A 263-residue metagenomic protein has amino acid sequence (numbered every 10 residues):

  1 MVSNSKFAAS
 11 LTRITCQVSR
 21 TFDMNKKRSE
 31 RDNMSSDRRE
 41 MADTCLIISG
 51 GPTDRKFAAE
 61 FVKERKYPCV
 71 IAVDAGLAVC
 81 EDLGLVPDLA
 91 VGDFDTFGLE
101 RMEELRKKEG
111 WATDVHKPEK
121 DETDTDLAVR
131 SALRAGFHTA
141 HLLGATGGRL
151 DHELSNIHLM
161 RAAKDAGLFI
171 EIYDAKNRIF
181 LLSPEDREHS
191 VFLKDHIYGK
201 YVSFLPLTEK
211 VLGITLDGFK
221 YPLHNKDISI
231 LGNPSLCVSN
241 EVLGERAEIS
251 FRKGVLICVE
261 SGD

Functional and structural regions predicted by a protein language model:
S3-K6, S10-R20: Low-acidity, Ser/Thr- and Arg-rich intrinsically disordered low-complexity segments
R20, M24-D43, L243-D263: SAM-dependent methyltransferases
S35-E104: N-terminal beta-strand-loop-alpha-helix module at the start of alpha/beta ligand-binding or catalytic domains
I48, I71-D74, G92, D114-V115 (+2 more regions): General beta-strand structural signal in soluble alpha/beta enzymes
R55-F57, E122-D126, R149-L154: Short glycine/serine/threonine-rich phosphate/pyrophosphate-binding segments that cradle anionic phosphate groups
A112-A135: Short phosphate-binding loop-to-helix
H141-R187: Anionic-ligand-binding alpha/beta catalytic cores of soluble enzymes and soluble regulatory domains that recognize
L182-D263: Long, charged alpha-helical interface segments
